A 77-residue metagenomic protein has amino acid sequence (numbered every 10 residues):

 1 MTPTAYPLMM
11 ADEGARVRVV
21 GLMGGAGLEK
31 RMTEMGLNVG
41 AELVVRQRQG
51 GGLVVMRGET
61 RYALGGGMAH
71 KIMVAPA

Functional and structural regions predicted by a protein language model:
M1-A77: Compact, glycine-rich, soluble single-domain proteins
